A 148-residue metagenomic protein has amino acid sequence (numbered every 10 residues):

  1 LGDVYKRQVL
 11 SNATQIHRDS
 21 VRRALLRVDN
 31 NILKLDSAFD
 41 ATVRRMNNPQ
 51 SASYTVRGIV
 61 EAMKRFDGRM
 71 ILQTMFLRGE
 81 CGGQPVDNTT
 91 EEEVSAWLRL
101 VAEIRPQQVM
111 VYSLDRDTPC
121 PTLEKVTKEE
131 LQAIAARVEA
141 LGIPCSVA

Functional and structural regions predicted by a protein language model:
L1-Y5: Short, small-residue-biased leader/transition segments that mark boundaries at the very start of proteins
K6-V9, R69: Short beta-strand/loop segments at the ligand-binding rim of alpha/beta enzyme cores
N12-T14, D36, M75-G79, L114-R116 (+1 more regions): Active-site beta-loop-alpha junctions enriched in small/polar residues
H17-L26, Q84-P85: Distinct, well-ordered alpha-helical segments
V28-D40, G68-F76, P106-L114: Non-cysteine beta-strand/loop elements that form the S-adenosyl-L-methionine
N47-P49, A62-E91, V111-R116: Conserved strand-turn element in the central/C-terminal portion of the radical SAM core barrel that lines
A62-M63, I134-G142: Alpha-helix-loop-beta-strand connector modules within alpha/beta enzyme cores
C81-R105, L123-R137: Short, electropositive alpha-helical surface patch
